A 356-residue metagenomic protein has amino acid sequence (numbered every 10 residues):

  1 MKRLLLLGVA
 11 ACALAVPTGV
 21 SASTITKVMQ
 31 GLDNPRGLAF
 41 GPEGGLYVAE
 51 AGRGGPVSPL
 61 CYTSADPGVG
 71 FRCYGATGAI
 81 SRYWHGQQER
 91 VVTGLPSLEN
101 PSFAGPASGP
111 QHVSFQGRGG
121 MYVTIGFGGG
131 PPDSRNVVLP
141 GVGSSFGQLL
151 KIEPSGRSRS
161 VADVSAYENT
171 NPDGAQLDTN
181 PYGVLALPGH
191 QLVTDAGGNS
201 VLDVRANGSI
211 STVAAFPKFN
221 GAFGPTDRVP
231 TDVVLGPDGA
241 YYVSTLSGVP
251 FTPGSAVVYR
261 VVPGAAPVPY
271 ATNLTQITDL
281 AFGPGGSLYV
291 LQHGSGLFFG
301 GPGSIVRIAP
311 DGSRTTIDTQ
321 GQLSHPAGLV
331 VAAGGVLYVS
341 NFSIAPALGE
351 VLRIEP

Functional and structural regions predicted by a protein language model:
R3-A11: Sec-dependent N-terminal signal peptides
A22, T26, N34, P42-E43 (+11 more regions): Flexible "stalk/tail and boundary" regions
G31-E43, A76-T77, S97-G120, F146 (+9 more regions): Beta-rich, blade/repeat-based domains predominating in secreted/periplasmic proteins but also intracellular
A49-T77, V123-G147, V243-S255, V290-G303 (+1 more regions): Short, conserved, GDST-rich strand-edge loop motifs in beta-rich repeat architectures
C61-S64, A104-G105, H112-S114, G129-S155 (+3 more regions): Acidic/polar short surface loop at catalytic or gating sites that assists cofactor/ion binding and chemistry
G94-P96, A166-Y167, A214-G221, G264 (+1 more regions): Sequence/structural signature of beta-propeller blade repeats across diverse families
G198-S200, I344: Loop/turn residues immediately N-terminal
